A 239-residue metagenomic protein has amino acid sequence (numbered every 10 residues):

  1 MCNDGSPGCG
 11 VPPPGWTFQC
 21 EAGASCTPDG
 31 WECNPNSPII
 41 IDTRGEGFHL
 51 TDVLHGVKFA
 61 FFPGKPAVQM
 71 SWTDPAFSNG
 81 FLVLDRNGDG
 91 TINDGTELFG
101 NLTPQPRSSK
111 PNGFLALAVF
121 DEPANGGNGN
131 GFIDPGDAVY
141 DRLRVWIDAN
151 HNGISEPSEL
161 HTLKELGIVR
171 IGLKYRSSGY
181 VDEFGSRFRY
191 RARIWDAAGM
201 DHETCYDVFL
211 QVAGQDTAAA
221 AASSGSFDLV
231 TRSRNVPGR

Functional and structural regions predicted by a protein language model:
C2, W16, C20-R239: Calcium-binding acidic motifs and repeat modules
N3, G8-C9: Non-globular, low-complexity intrinsically disordered regions
